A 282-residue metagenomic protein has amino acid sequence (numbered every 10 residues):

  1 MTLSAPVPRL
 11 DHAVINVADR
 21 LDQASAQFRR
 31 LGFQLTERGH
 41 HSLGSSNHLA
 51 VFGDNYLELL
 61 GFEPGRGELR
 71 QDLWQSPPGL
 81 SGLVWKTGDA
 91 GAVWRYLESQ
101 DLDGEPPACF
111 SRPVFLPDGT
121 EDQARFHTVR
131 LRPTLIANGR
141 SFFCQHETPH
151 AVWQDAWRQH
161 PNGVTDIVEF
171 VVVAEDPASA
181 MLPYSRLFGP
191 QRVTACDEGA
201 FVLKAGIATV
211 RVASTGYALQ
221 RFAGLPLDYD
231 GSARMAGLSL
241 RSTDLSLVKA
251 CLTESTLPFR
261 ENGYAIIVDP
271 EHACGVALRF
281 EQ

Functional and structural regions predicted by a protein language model:
M1-L10, I15-T36, F52-F110, L116-Q282: Glyoxalase I/VOC metalloenzyme domain signal
